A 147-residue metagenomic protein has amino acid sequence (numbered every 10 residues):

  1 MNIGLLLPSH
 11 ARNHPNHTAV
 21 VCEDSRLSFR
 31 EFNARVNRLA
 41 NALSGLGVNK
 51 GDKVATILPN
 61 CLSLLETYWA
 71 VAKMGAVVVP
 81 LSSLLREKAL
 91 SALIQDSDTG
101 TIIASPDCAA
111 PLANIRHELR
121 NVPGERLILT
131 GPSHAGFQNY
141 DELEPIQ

Functional and structural regions predicted by a protein language model:
I3, P8, N16-C61, L65-W69 (+3 more regions): Conserved AMP-binding/adenylate-forming core of the ANL superfamily
L5, S25, G45-L46, K73-E144: Structural core segment of the AMP-binding/adenylate-forming
